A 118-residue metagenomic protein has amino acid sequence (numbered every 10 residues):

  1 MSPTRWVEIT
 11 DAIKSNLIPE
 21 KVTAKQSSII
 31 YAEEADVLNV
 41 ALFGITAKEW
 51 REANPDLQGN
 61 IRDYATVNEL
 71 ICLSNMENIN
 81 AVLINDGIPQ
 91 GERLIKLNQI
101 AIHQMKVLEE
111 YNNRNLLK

Functional and structural regions predicted by a protein language model:
M1-K118: Positively charged, phosphate-engaging catalytic surfaces used for nucleic-acid and nucleotide handling
